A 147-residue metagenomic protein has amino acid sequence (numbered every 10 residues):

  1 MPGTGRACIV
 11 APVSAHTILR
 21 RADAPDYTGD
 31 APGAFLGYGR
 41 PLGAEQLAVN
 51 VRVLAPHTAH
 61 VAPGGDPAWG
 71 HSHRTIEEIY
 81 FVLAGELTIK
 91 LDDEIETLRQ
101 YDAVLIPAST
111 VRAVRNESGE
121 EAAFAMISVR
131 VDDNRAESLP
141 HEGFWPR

Functional and structural regions predicted by a protein language model:
M1-P56, V61, W69, R135 (+1 more regions): A short, N-terminal "cap"/entry segment at the start of jelly-roll beta-barrel domains of the cupin/DSBH fold
G43-E45, K90-E94: Short strand-coil-strand connectors
V51-A55, S72-I89, V129: Short, conserved beta-strand element in jelly-roll/cupin
P63-D66, H71-H73, R112: Histidine-centered active-site/metal-ligand motif
I79, E86-T88, I95, V111 (+1 more regions): Structural motif
I89-K90, I106, R112-S118: Short beta-strand His + acidic residue motifs that chelate non-heme Fe in jelly-roll/DSBH and cupin folds
D93-A108: Short acidic-glycine-tyrosine-enriched beta hairpin
A113-R147: Double-stranded beta-helix
